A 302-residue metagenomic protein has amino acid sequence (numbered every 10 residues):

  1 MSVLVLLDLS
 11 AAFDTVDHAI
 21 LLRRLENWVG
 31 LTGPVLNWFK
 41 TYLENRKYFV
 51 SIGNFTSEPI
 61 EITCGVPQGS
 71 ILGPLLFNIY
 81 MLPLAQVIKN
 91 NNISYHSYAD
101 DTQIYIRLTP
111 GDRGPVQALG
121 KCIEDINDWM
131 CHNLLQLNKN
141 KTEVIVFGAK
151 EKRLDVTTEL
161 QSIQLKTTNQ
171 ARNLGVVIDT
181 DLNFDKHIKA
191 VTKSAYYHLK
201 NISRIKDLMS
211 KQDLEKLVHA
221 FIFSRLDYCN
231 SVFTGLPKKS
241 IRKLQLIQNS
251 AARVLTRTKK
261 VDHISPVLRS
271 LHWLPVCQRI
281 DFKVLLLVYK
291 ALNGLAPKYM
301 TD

Functional and structural regions predicted by a protein language model:
M1-D302: Hydrophobic/basic alpha-helical segments
